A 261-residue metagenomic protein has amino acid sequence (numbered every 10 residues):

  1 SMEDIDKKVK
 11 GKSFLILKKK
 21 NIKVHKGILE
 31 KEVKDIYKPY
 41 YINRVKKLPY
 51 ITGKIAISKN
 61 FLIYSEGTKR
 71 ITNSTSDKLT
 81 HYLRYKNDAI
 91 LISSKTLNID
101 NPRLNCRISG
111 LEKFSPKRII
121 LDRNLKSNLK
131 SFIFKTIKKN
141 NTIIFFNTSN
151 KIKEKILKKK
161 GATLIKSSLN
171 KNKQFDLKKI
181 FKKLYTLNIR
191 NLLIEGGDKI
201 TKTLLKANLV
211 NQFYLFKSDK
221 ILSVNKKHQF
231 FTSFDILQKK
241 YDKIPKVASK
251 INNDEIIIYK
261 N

Functional and structural regions predicted by a protein language model:
M2, I28: Glycine-rich, histidine-containing beta strand-loop boundary motifs that form or position
D4, K10-L15, K19, K23 (+2 more regions): Enzymes that bind and transform nitrogen-containing heteroaromatic metabolites
E30, K34-D35: A gly/proline- and charged-residue-enriched helix-loop-helix capping module
Y37-V45: Flexible, polar/acidic helix-loop-strand segments at domain edges
